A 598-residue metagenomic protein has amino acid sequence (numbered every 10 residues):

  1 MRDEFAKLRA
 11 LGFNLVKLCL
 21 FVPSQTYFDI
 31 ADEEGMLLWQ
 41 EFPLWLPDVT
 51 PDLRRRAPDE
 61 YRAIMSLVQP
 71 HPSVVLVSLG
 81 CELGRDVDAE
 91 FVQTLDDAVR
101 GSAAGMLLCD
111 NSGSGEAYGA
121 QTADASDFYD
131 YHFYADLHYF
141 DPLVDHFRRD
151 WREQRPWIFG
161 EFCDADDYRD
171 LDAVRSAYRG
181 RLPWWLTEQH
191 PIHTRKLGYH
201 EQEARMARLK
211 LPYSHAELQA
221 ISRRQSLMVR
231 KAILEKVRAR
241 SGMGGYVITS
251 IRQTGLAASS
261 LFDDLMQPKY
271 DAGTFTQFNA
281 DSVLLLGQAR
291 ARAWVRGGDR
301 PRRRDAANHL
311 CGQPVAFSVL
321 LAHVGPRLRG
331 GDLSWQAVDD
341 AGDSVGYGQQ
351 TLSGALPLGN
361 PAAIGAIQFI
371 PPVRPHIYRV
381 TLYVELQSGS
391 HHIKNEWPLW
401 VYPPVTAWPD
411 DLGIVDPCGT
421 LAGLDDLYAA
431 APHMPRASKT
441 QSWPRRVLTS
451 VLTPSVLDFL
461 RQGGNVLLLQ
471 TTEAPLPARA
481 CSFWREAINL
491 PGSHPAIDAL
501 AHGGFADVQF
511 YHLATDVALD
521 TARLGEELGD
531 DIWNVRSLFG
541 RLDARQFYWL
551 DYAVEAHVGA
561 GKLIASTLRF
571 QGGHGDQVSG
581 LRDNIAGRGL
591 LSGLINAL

Functional and structural regions predicted by a protein language model:
R2-S24, D426-A430: Catalytic domains of carbohydrate-active enzymes, especially glycoside hydrolases
L15-Q253, A257-M266: Substrate-binding/catalytic cleft of secreted carbohydrate-active enzymes, primarily glycoside hydrolases
R240, T249-L320, L333: Aromatic-rich peripheral "rim/lid" segments of glycoside hydrolase catalytic domains that contact and position glycan
G312-G354, N360-I370, I377-Q387: Beta-strand-rich binding/interaction modules
E396-G419: Low-complexity, Pro/Ser/Thr- and charge-rich linker/hinge segments at domain boundaries
D411-D458: A short, well-structured beta->alpha microelement
G423-D425, P477, W484-L590: Catalytic beta-strand/loop cores that center a nucleophilic Ser/Cys/Thr and support acyl-enzyme chemistry
T440-R485, A560: Short alpha-beta junction capping motif
